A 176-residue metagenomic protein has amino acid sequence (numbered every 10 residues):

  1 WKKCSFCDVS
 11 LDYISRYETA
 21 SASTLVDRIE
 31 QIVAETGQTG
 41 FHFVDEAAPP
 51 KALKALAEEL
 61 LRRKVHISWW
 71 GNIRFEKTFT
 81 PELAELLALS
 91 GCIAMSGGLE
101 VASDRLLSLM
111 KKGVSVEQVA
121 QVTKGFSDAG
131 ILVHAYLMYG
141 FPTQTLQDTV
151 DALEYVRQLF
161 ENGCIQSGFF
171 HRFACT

Functional and structural regions predicted by a protein language model:
W1-S21: Canonical Radical SAM [4Fe-4S] cluster-binding loop centered on the CxxxCxxC motif and its immediate flanking residues
R16-T24, M110-E117, Q144-D148: Alpha-helix N-cap and loop-to-helix initiation/capping positions
V26-L132: Conserved SAM/AdoMet-binding glycine-rich loop
I32-V33, Q158-F160: An active-site-proximal structural segment forming one wall of the substrate-binding cleft that immediately precedes
T39, S68, H134, G163-F170: Acidic/polar loop patches that form or flank catalytic/metal-binding clefts of enzymes that bind anionic ligands
F43, G97, A135, V156 (+1 more regions): Hydrophobic, well-ordered secondary-structure elements that form the walls of internal hydrophobic environments
L53, R105-M110, Y139-Q147, G163-T176: Flexible glycine/acidic-rich beta-alpha junction loops that bind and position SAM and/or redox cofactors in anaerobic
E82-A84, T143-Q158: Catalytic cores of alpha/beta
